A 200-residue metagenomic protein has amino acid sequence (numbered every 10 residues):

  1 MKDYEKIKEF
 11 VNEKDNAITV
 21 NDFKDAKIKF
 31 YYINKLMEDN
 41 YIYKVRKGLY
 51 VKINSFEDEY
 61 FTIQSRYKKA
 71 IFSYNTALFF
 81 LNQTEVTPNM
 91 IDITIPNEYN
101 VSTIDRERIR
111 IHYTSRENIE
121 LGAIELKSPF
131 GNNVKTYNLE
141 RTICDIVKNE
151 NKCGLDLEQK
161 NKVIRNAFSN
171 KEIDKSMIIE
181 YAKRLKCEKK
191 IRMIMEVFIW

Functional and structural regions predicted by a protein language model:
M1-N16: Short amphipathic alpha-helical interface segments
K14-A26: Short acidic, hydrophobic short linear motifs in intrinsically disordered regions
V20-D22, M37, V45, L49-W200: Nucleic-acid-binding surface
D25-E38: Short amphipathic alpha-helical interaction segments
